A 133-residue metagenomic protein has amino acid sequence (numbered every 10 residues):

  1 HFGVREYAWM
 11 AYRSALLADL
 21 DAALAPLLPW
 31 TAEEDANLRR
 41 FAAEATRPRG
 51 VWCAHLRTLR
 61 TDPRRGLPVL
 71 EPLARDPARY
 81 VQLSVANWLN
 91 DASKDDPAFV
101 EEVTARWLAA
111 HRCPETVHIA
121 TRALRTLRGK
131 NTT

Functional and structural regions predicted by a protein language model:
H1-T133: Alpha-helical scaffold domains
